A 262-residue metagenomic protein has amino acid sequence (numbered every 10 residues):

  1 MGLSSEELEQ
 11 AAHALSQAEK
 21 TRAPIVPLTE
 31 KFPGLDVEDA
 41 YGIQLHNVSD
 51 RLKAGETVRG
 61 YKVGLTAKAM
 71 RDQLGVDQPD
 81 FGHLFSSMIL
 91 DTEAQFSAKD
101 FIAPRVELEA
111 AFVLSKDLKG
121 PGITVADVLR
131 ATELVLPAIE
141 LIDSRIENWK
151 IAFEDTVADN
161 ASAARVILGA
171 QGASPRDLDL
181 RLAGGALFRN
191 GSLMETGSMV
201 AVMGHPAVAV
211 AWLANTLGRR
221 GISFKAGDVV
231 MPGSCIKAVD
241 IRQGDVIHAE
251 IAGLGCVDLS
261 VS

Functional and structural regions predicted by a protein language model:
G2-H205, R242, V246, L254-S262: Catalytic-core "active-site belt" of small-molecule-metabolizing enzymes, emphasizing His/Asp/Glu-rich regions
V210-A238: A conserved acidic, glycine/proline-rich C-terminal tail/linker
